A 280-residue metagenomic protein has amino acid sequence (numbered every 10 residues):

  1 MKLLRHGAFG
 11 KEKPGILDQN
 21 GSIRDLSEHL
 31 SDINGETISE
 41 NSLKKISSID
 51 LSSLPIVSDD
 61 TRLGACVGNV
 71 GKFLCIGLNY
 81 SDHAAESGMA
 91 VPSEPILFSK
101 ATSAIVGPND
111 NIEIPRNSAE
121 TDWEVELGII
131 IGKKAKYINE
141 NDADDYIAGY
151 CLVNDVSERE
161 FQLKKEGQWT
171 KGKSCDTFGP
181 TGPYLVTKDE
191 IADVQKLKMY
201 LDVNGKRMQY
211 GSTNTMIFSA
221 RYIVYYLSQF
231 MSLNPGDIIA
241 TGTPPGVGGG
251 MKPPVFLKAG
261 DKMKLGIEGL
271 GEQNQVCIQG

Functional and structural regions predicted by a protein language model:
M1-P95, K264: N-terminal non-catalytic cap/leader segment that marks the start of a structured domain
R5, F9-G10, L54-I56, R62 (+4 more regions): Catalytic-pocket segment enriched in acidic/His residues
R5, K100-T102, N109, R116 (+6 more regions): Short, structured patches in soluble enzyme cores that scaffold and shape functional sites
N20-G21, G132-K136, V156-S157, K188-E190 (+1 more regions): Short loop segments at secondary-structure junctions
A90-P108, T121-W123, K258-G269: Structural signature of FAD isoalloxazine-binding scaffolds in flavoprotein oxidoreductases
I96-I114, A135-K136, T177-V186, P244-G248: Short catalytic-site patches enriched in acidic/histidine residues that coordinate or position cofactors/metals
K136-Y150: N-terminal accessory regions of nucleic-acid-interacting proteins
